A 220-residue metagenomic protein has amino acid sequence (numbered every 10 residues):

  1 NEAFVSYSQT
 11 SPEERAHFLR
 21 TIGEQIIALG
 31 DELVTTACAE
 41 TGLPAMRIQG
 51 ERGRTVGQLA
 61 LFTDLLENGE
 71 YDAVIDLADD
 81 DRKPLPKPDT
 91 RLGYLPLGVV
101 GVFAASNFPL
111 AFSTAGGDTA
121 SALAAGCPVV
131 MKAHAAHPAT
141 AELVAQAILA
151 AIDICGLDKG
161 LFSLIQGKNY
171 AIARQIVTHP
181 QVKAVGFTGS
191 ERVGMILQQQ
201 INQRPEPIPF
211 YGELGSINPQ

Functional and structural regions predicted by a protein language model:
N1-P88: N-terminal Rossmann-like NAD(P)+-binding subdomain of aldehyde/semialdehyde dehydrogenases
Y71-Q220: Rossmann-like NAD(P) dinucleotide-binding subdomain of oxidoreductase/dehydrogenase enzymes
